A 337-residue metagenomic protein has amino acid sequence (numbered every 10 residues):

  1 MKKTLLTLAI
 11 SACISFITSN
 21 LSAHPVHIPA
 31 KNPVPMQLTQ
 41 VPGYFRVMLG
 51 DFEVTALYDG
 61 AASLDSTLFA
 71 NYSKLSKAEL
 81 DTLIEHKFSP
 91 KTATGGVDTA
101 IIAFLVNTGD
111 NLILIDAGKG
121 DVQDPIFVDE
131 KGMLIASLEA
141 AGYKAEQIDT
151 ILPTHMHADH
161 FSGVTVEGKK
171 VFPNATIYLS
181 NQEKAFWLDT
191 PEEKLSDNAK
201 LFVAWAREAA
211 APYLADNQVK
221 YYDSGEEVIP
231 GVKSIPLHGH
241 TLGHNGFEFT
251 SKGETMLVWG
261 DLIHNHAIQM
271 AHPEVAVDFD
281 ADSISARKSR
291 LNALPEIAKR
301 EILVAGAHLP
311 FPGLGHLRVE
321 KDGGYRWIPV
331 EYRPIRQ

Functional and structural regions predicted by a protein language model:
M1-S22: Gram-negative bacterial Sec-dependent N-terminal signal peptides
L21-E139, Q147-T150, G253-G260, I328: Metallo-beta-lactamase
I28, G132-Y143, Q147, N181-P236 (+2 more regions): Metallo-beta-lactamase
D59-G60, A117-G120, M156, Q182-E183 (+3 more regions): Active-site metal-binding loops of divalent metal-dependent hydrolases
I148-D159: Metallo-beta-lactamase
H157, K233-F247: Active-site glycine- and acidic-residue-rich loops that bind and position anionic ligands or nucleotide-like cofactors
G168-P173: Short, conserved loop/helix-junction motifs that constitute active-site signature segments in enzyme catalytic cores
K252-Q337: Cap/insert and terminal regions of metallo-dependent hydrolase folds
